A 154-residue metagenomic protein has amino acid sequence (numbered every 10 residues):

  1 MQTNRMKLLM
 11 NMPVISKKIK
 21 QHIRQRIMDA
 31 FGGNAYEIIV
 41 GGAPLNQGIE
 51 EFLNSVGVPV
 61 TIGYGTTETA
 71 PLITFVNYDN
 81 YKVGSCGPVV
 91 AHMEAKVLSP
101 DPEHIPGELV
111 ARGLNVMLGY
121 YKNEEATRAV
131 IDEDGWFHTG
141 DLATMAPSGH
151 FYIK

Functional and structural regions predicted by a protein language model:
M1-Y81, E94: Gly/Ser/Thr-rich phosphate-binding loop
Y36-E37, V60, D79-K82, P102 (+3 more regions): Short, flexible coil/turn micro-motifs enriched in small/turn-prone residues
V40, P59, A70, Y81 (+6 more regions): Residue-level signal for pocket-adjacent positions within structured domains
G48-E50, N54-S55, L72-N77, C86-A91 (+2 more regions): Active-site glycine/GP-rich loop and adjacent strand/helix microenvironment that borders small-molecule binding pockets
V89, K96, E103-K154: Conserved ATP-binding/catalytic segment of the ANL
